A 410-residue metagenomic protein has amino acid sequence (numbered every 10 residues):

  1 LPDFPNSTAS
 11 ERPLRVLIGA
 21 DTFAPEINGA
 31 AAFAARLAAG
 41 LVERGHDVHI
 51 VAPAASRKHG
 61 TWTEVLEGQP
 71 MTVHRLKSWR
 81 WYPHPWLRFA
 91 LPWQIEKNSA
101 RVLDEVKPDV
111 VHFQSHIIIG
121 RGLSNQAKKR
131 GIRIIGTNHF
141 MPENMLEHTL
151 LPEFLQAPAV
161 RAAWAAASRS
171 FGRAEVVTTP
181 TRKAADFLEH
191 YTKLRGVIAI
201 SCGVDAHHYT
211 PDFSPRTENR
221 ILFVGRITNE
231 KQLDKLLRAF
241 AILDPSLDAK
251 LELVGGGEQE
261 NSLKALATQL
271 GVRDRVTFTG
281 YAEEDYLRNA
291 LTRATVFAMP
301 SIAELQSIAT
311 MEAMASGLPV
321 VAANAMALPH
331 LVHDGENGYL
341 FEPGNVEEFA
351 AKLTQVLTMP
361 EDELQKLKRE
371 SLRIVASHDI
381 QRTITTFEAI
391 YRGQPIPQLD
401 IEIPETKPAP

Functional and structural regions predicted by a protein language model:
L1-R75, R382, L399, I403 (+1 more regions): N-terminal subdomain of nucleotide-sugar transferases
A54, K183, G203: Carbohydrate-associated surface elements
F171, Y281-A282, N289-A294: Short alpha-helical donor nucleotide-sugar binding micro-motif in glycosyltransferases
F213-F240, E252: Conserved donor-binding/catalytic core segment of Leloir-type glycosyltransferases
K264-A282: Nucleotide-activated donor-binding/catalytic signature segment of Leloir-type glycosyltransferases, i.e., the conserved
I302: Aromatic "clamp/platform" in nucleotide-sugar-dependent glycosyltransferases that forms part of the donor/acceptor
P319-A322: Short hydrophobic beta-strand element within catalytic cores of glycosyltransferases and related nucleotide-activated
D334-G335, Y339-V346, Q355-E361: Conserved acidic donor-binding segment of nucleotide-sugar-dependent glycosyltransferases
